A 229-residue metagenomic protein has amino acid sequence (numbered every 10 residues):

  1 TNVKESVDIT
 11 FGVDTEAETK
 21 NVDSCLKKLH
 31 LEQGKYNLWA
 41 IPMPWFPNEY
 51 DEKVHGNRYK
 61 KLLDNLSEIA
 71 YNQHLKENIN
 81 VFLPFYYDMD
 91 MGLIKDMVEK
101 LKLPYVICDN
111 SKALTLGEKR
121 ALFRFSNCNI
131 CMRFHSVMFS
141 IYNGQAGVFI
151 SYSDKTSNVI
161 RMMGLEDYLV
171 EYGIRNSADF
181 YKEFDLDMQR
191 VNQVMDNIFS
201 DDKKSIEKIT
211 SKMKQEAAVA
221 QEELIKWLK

Functional and structural regions predicted by a protein language model:
T1-K229: Active-site anion-handling motifs in enzyme catalytic cores
